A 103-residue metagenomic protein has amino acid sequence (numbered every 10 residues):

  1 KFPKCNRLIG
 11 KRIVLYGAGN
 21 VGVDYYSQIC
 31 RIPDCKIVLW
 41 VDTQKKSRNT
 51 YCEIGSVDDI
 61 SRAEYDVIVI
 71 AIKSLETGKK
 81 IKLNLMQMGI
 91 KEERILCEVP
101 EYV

Functional and structural regions predicted by a protein language model:
K1-V103: Hydrophobic, well-ordered beta-alpha structural blocks that scaffold small-molecule cofactor pockets
